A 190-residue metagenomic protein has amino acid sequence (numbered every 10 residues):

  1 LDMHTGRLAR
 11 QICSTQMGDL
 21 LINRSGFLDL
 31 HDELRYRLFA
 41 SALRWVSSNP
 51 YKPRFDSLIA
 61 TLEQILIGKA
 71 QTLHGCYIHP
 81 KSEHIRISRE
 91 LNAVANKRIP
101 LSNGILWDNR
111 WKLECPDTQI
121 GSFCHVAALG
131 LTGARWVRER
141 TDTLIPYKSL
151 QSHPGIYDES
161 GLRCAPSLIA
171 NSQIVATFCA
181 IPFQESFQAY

Functional and structural regions predicted by a protein language model:
L1-Y190: AMP-forming adenylation/ATP pyrophosphatase catalytic core
